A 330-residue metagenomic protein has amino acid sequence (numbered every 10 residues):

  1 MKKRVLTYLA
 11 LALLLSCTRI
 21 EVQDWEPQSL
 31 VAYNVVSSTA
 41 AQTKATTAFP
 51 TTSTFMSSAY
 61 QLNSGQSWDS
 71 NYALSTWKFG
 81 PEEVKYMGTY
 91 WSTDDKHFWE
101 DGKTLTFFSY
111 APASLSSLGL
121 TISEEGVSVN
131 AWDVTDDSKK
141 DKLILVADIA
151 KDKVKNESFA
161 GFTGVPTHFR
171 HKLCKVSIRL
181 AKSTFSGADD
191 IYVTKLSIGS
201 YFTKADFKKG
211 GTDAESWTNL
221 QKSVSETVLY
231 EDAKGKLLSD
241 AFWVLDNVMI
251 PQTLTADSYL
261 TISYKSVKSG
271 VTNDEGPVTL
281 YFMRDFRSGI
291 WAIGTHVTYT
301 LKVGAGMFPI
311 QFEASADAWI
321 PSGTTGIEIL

Functional and structural regions predicted by a protein language model:
M1-R4: Positively charged n-region of N-terminal signal peptides that target proteins for export
T7-L11: Sec-dependent N-terminal signal peptides
L13-S16: C-terminal motif of bacterial Sec signal peptides marking the signal peptidase cleavage site
I20-Y192, V228-V244, A256, T261-K268 (+3 more regions): Short, low-hydrophobicity acidic/polar segments
V146, N156, S186-E231, Y299: Acidic/polar low-complexity flexible segments
L196, Y230-I250, S269-D274, V278-L280 (+2 more regions): Extracellular glycoprotein-like low-complexity segments
K268-L330: Hydrophilic extracytoplasmic domains
